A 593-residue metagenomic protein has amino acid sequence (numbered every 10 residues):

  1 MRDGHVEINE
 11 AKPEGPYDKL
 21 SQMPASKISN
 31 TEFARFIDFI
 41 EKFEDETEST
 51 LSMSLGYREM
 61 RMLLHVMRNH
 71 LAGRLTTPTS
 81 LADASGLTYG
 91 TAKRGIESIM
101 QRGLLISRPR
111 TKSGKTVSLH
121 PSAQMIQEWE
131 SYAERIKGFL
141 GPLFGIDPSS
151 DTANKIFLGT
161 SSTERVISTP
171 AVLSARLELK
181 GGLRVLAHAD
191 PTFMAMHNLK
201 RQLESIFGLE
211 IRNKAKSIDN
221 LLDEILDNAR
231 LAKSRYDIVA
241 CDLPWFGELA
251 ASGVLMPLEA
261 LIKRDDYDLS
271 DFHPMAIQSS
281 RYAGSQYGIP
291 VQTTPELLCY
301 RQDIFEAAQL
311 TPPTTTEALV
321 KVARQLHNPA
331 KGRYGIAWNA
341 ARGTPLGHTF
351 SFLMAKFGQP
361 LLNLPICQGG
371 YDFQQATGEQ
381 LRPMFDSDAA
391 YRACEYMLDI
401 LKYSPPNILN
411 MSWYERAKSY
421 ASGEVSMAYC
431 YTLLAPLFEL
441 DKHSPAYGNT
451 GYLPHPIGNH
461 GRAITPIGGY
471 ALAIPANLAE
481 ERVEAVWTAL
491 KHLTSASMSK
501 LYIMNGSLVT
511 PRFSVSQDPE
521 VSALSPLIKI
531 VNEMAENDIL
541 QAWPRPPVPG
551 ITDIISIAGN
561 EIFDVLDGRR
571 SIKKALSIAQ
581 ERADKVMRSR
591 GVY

Functional and structural regions predicted by a protein language model:
M1-M53: N-terminal leader segment of winged-helix/HTH proteins
P148-G247, P312, R582-Y593: Conserved N-terminal structural module of periplasmic/extracytoplasmic solute-binding proteins
A153-S161, N537-Y593: Conserved C-terminal helix/tail region of periplasmic/extracytoplasmic solute-binding proteins
P170-L173, P244-P295, L453, A523: Hinge/lid segment of periplasmic solute-binding proteins
Q202-F272, D303, A307-T314, S419 (+3 more regions): Extracytoplasmic "Venus flytrap"/periplasmic binding protein-like
A323-Q325, L364-N410: Glycine-centered hinge/linker elements that transmit conformational signals in sensory and ligand-binding systems
L440-V509, L540-P544, R570: Extracytoplasmic/periplasmic substrate-recognition and gating elements
Y447-H455, M504-I557, D564, R590: Long, aromatic- and glycine/proline-rich binding clefts that accommodate carbohydrate-like moieties
